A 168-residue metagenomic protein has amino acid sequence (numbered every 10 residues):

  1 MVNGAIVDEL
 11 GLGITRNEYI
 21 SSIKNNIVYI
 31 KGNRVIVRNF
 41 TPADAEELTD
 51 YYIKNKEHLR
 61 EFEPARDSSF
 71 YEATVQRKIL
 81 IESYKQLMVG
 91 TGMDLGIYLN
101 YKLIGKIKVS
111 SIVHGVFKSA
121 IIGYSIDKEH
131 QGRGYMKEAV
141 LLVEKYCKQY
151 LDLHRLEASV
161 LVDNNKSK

Functional and structural regions predicted by a protein language model:
M1-E47, Y51-H58, D94-K168: Acyl-donor (CoA/ACP) binding surface of acyl/acetyltransferases
R60-I81: Conserved GNAT-fold acetyl-CoA-binding loop/helix
S68-S69, I81-G96: A short helix-loop-beta-strand connector motif used in the catalytic cores of GNAT acetyltransferases and, in some
